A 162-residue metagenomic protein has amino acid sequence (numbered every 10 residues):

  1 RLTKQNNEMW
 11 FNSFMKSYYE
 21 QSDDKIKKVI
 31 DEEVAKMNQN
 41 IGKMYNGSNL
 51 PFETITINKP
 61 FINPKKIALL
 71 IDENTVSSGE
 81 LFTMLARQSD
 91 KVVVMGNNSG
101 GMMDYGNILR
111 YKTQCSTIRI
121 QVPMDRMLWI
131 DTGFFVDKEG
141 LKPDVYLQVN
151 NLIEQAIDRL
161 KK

Functional and structural regions predicted by a protein language model:
R1-K162: C-terminal "post-core" interaction segments
